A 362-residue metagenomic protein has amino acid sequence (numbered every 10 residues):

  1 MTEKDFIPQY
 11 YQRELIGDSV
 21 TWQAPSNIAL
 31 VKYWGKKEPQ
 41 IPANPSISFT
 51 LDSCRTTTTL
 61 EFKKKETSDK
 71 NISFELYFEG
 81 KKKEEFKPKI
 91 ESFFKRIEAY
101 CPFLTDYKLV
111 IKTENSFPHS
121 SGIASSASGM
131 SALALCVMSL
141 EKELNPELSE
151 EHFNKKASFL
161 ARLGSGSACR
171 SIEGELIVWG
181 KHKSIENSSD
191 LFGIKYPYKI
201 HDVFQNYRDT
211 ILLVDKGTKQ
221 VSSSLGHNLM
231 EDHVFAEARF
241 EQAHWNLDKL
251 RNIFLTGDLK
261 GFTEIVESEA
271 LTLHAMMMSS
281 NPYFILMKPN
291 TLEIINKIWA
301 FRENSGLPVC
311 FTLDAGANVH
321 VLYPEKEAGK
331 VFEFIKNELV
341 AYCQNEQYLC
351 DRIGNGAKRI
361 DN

Functional and structural regions predicted by a protein language model:
M1-S121, L135-E151, L349-N362: ATP-binding N-lobe of GHMP and related small-molecule kinases
A24, A43, C54, E173 (+2 more regions): A generic structural signal for well-ordered coil/turn residues at beta-strand boundaries that shape enzyme active-site
S73, G316-N318: Short, solvent-exposed beta-strand edge segments and adjacent coil->beta transition regions
V110, N318-L322: A generic structural motif
I111, H119-S171, E175-V178: Long, hydrophobic, well-ordered secondary-structure blocks that form the structural core and pocket-lining surfaces
P118-S120, S280, N318: Active-site-proximal beta-alpha loop/turn segments in soluble metabolic enzymes
S149-E303, L307, L322, K326-N337 (+2 more regions): ATP-dependent small-molecule kinase catalytic core of the GHMP/sugar-kinase superfamily and closely related
C310-L313: Short beta-strand
